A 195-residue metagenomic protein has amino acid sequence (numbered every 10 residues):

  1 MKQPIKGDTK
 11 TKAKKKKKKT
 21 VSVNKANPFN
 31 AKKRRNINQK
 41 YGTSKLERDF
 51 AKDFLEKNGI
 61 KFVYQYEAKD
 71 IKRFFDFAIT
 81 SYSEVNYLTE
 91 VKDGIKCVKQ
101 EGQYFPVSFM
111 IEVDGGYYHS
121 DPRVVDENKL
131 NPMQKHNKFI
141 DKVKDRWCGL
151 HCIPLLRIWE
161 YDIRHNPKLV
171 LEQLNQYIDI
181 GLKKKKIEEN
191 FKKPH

Functional and structural regions predicted by a protein language model:
K2-H195: Nucleic-acid endo/exonuclease domains
